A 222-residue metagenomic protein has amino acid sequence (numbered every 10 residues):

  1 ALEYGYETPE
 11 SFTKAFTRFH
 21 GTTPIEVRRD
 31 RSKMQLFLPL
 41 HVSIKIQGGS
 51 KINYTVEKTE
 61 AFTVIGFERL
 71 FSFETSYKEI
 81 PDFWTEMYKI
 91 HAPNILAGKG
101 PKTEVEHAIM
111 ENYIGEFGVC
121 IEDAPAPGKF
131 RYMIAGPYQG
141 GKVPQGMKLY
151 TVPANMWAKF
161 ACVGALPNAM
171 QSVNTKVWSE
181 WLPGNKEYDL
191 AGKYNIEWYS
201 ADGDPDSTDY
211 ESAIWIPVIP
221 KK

Functional and structural regions predicted by a protein language model:
A1-P9, T13: DNA-binding recognition helix and immediately preceding turn/loop of helix-turn-helix/winged-helix domains
E10-K222: A solvent-exposed interaction/effector surface
